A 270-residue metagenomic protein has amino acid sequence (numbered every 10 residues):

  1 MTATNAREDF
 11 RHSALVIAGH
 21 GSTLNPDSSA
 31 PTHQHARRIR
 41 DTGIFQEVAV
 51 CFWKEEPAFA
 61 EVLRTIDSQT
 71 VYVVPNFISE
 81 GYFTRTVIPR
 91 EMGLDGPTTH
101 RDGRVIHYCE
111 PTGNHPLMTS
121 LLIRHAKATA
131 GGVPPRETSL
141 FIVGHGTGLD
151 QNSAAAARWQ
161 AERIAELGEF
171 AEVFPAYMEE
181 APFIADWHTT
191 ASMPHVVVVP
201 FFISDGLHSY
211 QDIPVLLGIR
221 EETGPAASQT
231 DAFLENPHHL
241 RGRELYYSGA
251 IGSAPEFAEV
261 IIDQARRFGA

Functional and structural regions predicted by a protein language model:
M1-A270: Active-site-proximal alpha-helix that buttresses catalytic centers in soluble enzyme cores
